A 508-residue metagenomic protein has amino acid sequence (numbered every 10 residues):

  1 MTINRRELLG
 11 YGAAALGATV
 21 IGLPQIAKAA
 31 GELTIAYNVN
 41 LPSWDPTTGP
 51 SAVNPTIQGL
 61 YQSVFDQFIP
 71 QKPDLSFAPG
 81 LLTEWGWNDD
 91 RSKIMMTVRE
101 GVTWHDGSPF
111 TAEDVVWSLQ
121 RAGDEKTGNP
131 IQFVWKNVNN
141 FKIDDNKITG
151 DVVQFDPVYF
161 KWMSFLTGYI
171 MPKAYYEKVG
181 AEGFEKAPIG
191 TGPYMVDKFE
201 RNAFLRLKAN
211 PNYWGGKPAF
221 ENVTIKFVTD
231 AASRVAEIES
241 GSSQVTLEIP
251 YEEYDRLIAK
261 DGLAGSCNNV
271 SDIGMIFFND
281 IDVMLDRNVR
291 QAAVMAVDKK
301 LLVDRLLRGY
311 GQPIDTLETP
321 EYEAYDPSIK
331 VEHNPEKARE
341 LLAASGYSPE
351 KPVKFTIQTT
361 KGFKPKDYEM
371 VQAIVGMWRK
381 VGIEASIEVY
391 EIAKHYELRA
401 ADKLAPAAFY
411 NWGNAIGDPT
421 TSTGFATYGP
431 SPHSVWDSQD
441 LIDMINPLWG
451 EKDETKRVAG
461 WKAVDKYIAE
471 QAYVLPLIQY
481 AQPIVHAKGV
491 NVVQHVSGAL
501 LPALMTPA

Functional and structural regions predicted by a protein language model:
Y37-D89, Q120, I189-G190: N-terminal lobe/hinge region of extracytoplasmic solute-binding protein
Q62, K72-S76, F165-P218, N222 (+3 more regions): Gly/Pro-rich hinge or "lid" segments in bacterial periplasmic/extracellular proteins
G86, T97, Q132-Y175: Surface-exposed binding/hinge segments that line and control ligand-binding clefts or catalytic entry sites
S92, N288, E384-H395, T421-K488 (+1 more regions): Extracytoplasmic/peripheral linker and loop segments enriched in polar/acidic and small residues with frequent Thr/Pro
R201, A343-N414, Y428-G429, E454 (+1 more regions): Ligand/substrate-recognition segments at binding pockets and active sites
R206-P211, A259, L285-G376, K380 (+2 more regions): Append "and occasionally in soluble cytosolic enzymes with long acidic Gly/Pro-rich linkers
N210-R256, E384: Ligand-site clamp/hinge motif
I484-A508: Long beta-strand-rich cores associated with HINT superfamily self-processing modules
